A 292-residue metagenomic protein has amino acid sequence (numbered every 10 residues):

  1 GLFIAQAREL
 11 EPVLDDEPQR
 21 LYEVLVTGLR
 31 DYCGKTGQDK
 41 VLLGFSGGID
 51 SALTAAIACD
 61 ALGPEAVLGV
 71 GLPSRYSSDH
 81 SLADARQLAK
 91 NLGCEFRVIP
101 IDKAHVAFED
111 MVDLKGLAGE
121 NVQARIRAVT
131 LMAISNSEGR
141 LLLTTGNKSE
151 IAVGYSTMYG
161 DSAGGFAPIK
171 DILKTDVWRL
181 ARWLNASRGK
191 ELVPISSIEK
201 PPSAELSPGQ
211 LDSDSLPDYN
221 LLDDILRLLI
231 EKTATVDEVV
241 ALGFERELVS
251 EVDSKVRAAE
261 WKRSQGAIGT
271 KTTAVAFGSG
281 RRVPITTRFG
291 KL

Functional and structural regions predicted by a protein language model:
G1-S46, S51-L292: ATP/NTP-dependent adenylation/nucleotidyl-transfer catalytic domains that generate, transfer, or process NMP-activated
